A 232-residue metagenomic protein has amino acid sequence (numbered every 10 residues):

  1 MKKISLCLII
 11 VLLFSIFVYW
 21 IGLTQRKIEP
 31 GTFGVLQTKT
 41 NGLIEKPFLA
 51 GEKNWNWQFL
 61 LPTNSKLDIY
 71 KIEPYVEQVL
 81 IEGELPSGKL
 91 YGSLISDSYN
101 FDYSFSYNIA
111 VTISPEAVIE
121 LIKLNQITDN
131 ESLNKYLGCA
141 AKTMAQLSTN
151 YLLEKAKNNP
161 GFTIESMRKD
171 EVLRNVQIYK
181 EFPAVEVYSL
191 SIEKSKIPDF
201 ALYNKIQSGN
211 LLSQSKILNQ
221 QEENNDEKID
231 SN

Functional and structural regions predicted by a protein language model:
M1-I4: Positively charged n-region of N-terminal signal peptides that target proteins for export
L6-I21: Hydrophobic membrane-insertion alpha-helices, especially the h-region of bacterial N-terminal signal peptides
T24-M144: Hydrophobic membrane-anchoring helix/hairpin
I28, K66-E73, M167-E171, L218 (+1 more regions): Generic low-polarity alpha-helical segments
V35, P198-N232: Long, charge-rich amphipathic alpha-helical coiled-coil "stalk/tentacle" segments that mediate oligomerization
Y75-Q78, Q146-K155, K228-N232: Noncatalytic linker/hinge segments flanking ATPase motor cores
G88, S96-N100, A110, L133-Y203: Amphipathic, coiled-coil-like alpha-helical scaffolding segments used for oligomerization/assembly
